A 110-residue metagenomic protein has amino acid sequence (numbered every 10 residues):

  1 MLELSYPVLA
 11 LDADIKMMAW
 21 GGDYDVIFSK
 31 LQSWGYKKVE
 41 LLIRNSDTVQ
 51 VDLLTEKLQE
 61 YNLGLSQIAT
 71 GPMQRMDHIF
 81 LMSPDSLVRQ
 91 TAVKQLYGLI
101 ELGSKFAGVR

Functional and structural regions predicted by a protein language model:
M1-G108: N-terminal pre-domain/capping segments
